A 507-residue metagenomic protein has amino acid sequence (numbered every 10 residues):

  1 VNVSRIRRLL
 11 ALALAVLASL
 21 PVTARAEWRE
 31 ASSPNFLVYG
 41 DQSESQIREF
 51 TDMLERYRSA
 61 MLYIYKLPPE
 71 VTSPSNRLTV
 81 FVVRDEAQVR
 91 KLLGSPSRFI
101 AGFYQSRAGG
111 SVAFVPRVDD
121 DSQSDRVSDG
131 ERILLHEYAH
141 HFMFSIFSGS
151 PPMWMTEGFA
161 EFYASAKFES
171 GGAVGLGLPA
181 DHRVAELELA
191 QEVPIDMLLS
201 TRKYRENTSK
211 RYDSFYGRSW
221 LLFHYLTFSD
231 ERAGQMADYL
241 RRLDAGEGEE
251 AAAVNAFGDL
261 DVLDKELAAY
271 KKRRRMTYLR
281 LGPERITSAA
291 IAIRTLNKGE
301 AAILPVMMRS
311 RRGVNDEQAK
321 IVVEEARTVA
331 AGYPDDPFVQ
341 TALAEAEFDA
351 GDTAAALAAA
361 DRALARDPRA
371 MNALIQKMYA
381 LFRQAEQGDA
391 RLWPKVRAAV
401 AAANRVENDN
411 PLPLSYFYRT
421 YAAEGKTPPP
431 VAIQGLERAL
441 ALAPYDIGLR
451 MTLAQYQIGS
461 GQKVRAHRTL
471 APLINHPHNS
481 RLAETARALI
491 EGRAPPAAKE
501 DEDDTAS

Functional and structural regions predicted by a protein language model:
A26-P152, Y163, K167-E169, S200-S209 (+2 more regions): Juxtacatalytic substrate-recognition/specificity segment
A87-V89, I146-L198, L260, D264-A268: Post-HExxH zinc-binding segment in Zn-dependent metallohydrolases
R132, P337-F338, M371-N372, P411-L412 (+2 more regions): Helix-start (N-cap) detector for alpha-helical repeat units in TPR-like alpha-solenoids, especially tetratricopeptide
Y163, E347, L381, Y421-A423 (+1 more regions): Residue at a conserved register position within TPR or TPR-like alpha-solenoid repeats
Q191-A253, A402: Active-site-proximal alpha-helical
A245-E386, R465-R468, A486-S507: Beta/coil-rich, acidic/histidine-enriched accessory regions frequently appended to metallopeptidases
S310-R311, I375-A390, A398-A402, N408-A441: Alpha-helical adaptor scaffolds
